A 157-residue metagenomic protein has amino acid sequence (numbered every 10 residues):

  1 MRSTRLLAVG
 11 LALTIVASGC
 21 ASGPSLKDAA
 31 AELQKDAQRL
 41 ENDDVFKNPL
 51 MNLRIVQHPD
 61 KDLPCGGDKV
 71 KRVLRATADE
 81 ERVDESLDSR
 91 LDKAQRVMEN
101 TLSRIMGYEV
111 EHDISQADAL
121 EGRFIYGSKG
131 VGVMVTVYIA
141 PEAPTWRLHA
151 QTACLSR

Functional and structural regions predicted by a protein language model:
R2-G10, T14-R72, E80: N-terminal leader/targeting segments
C20-N48, D88, D92-R96, E109-R157: An acidic-aromatic pocket/loop used at catalytic or ligand-binding sites
K69-I114: Mature extracytoplasmic domains of secretory-pathway proteins
